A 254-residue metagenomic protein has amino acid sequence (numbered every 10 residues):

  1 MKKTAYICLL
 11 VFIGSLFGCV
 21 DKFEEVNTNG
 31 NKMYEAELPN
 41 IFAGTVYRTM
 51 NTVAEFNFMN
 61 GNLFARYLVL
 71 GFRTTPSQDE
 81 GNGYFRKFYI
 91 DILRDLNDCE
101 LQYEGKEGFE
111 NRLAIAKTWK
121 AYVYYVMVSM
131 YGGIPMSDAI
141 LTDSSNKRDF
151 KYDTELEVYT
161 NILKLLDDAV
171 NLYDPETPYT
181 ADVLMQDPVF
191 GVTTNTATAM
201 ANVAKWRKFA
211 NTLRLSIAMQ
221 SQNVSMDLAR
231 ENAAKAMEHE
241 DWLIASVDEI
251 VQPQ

Functional and structural regions predicted by a protein language model:
M1-T28: Bacterial Sec-dependent N-terminal signal peptides
C19-E25, T160-D182, Q186-A199, V203-Q254: Aromatic-residue-lined binding/catalytic grooves and analogous aromatic/hydrophobic interfacial grooves in multimeric
C19-G83, K87-I90, R94, D98 (+1 more regions): Membrane-proximal, proline-rich intrinsically disordered regions
V53-A54, V123-G133, N223-M226, D241-V247: Secretory-pathway/luminal and periplasmic proteins that interact with or process carbohydrate-rich
V69-A181: Conserved, well-structured interaction surfaces
